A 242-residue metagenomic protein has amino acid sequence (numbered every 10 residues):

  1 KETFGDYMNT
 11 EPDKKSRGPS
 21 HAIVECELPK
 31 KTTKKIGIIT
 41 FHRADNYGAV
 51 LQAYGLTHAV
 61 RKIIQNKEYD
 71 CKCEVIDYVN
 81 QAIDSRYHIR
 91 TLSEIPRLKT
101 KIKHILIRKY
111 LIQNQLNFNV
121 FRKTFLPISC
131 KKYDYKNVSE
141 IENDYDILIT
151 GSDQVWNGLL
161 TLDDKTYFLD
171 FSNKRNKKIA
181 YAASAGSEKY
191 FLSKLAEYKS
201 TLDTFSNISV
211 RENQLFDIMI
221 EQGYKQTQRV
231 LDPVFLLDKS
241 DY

Functional and structural regions predicted by a protein language model:
D6-N9, D13: Intrinsic-disorder-associated, low-complexity terminal segments enriched in Asp/Asn/His/Tyr and depleted of Lys/Arg
C26, I36-Y47, L51-I63, Y69-S200: Aromatic- and Gly/Pro-rich donor/ligand-binding loops that form nucleotide- or phosphate-bearing donor binding pockets
V155, Q214-L215: Alpha-helix capping/helix-boundary segments
E188-S193, F235-Y242: Acidic anion/phosphate-binding donor-loop and adjacent secondary structure in glycosyltransferase catalytic cores
F205-E212: A short beta-strand/loop micro-motif in the catalytic core of glycosyltransferases that engages the nucleotide-sugar
F216-F235: Helix-loop-beta element that forms the nucleotide-linked donor phosphate-binding surface in glycosyltransferases
